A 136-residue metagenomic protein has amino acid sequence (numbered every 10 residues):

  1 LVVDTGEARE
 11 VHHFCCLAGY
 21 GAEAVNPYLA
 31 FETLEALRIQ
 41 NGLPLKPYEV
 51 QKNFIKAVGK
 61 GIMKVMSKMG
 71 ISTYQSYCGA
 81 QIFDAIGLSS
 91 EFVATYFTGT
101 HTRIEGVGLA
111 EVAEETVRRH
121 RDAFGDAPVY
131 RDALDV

Functional and structural regions predicted by a protein language model:
L1-T5, V25-P27: Hydrophobic faces of well-ordered beta-strands that scaffold small-molecule active sites in alpha/beta enzyme cores
T5-R9, A30-F31: Active-site-proximal loop/turn and secondary-structure-junction residues that shape catalytic pockets, frequently
V11, L34-E35: Generic structural signal for helix capping and beta-alpha/helix-loop junctions
H13-F14, A18, A24-N26, F31 (+1 more regions): Flexible, glycine-rich loop/tail regions that form catalytic "lids" or insertion modules at the edges of active sites
